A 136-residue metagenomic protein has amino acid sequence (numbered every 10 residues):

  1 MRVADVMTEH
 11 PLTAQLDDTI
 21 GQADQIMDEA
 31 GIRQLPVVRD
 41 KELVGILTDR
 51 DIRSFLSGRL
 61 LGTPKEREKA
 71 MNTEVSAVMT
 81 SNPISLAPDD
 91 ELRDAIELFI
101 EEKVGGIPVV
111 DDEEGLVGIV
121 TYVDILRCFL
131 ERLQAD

Functional and structural regions predicted by a protein language model:
M1-H10, T48-I84, I96-E102, T121-D136: Tandem CBS (Bateman) regulatory domains
A14-G31, V38, S85-K103, V110 (+1 more regions): The conserved cystathionine-beta-synthase
M27, L35-D51, F99, I107-V123: A glycine-centered beta-loop-beta connector
Q34, K41-E42, T63-E66, T73-V75 (+3 more regions): Short, surface-exposed, polar/charged, turn-prone segments marking secondary-structure boundaries
